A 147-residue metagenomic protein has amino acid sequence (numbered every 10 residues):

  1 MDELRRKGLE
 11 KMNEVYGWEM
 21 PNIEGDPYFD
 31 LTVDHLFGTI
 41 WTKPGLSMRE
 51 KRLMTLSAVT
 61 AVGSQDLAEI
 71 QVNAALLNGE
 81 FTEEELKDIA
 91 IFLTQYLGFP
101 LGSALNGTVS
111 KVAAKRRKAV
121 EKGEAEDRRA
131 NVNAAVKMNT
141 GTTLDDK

Functional and structural regions predicted by a protein language model:
M1-R49, V72, L77, L101-K147: Acidic, glycine/proline-rich low-complexity segments that act as flexible tails and inter-domain linkers
G17, F37, V59, I91-T94: A broad detector of the eukaryotic-type serine/threonine protein kinase catalytic domain
V33, E50-R52, A68, L86: N-terminal alpha-helical segment
V33-I40, T82-F92: Short, flexible domain-boundary/linker segments around small modular repeats
S47-M48, G63, T82-E83: Alpha-helix boundary/capping segments in eukaryotic regulatory proteins
K51-V59, I89-A90: Short, structured motif recognition centered on aromatic/hydrophobic residues
T60-V72, L93-T108: Short amphipathic alpha-helical segments at helix boundaries and their inter-helical linkers
D66-K87: Mid-chain, well-packed structural core segment of small domains
